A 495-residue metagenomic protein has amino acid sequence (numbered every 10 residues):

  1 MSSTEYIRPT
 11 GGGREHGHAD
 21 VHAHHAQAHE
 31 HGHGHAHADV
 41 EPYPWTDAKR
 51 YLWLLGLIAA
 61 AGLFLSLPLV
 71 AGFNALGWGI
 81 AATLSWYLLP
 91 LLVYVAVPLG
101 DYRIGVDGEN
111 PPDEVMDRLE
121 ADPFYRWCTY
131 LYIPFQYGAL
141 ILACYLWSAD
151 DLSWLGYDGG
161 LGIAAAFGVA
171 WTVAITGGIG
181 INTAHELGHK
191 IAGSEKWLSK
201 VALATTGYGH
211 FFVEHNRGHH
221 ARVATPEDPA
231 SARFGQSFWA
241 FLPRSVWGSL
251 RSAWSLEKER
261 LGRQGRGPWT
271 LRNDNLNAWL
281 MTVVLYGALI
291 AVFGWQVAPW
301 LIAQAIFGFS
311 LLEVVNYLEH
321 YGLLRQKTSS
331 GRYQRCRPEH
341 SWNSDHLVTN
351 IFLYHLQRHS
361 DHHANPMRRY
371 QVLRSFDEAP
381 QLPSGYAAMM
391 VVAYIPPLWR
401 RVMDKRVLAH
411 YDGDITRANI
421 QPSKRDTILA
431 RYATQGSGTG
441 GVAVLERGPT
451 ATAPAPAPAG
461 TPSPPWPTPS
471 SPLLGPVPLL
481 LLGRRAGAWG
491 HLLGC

Functional and structural regions predicted by a protein language model:
S2-A59, E195-K200, A204-N275, F307-C495: Cytosolic/stromal cytosol-facing helical appendages immediately following the last transmembrane segment
A36, N74, E109, D113 (+14 more regions): Amphipathic, alpha-helical segments enriched in basic
P44-D101, P123-S148, W154-G177, T270-N316 (+3 more regions): Alpha-helical bilayer-embedded segments of polytopic membrane proteins, i.e., transmembrane/intramembrane helices
V95-V106, I181-T183, G209-F212, L311-H320: Juxtamembrane membrane-interface segments at transmembrane alpha-helix termini
L99-R118, L324: Membrane-helix interface/capping segments
R103, D107, L146-A149, S153 (+3 more regions): Juxtamembrane transmembrane-helix termini
P111-P243: Intramembrane catalytic core of multi-pass membrane enzymes that act on lipidic substrates
G178-N182, L301, I351, H355 (+1 more regions): Short alpha-helical catalytic segment bearing the HExxH-like zincin motif of zinc-dependent metalloproteases
